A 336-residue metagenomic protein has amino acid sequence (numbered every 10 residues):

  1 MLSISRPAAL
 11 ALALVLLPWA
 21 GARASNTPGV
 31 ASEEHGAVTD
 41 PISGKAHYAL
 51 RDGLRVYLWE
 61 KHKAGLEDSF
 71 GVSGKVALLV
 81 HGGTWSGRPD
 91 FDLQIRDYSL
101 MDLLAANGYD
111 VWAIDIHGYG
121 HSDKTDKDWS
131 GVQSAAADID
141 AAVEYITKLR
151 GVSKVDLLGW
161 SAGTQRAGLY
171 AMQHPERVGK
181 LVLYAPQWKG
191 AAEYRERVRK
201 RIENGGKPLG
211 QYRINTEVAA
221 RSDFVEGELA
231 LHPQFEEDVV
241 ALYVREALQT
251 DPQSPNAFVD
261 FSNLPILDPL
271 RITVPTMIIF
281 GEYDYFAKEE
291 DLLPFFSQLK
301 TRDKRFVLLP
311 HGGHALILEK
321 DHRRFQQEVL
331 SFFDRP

Functional and structural regions predicted by a protein language model:
V30-V72: N-terminal cap/lid segment of alpha/beta-hydrolase-fold proteins
S69-G82: Short beta-strand element of the alpha/beta-hydrolase
G83-I95, F286: Short substrate-entry loop that stabilizes the transition state in hydrolases
R96-D123: Conserved alpha/beta-hydrolase
A136-K154: Conserved acidic catalytic loop of the alpha/beta-hydrolase fold
A192-I279: Alpha/beta-hydrolase
Y285-D291: Conserved alpha/beta-hydrolase "acid-adjacent" motif
G312-R323: Catalytic histidine-centered segment of alpha/beta-hydrolase-like enzymes
